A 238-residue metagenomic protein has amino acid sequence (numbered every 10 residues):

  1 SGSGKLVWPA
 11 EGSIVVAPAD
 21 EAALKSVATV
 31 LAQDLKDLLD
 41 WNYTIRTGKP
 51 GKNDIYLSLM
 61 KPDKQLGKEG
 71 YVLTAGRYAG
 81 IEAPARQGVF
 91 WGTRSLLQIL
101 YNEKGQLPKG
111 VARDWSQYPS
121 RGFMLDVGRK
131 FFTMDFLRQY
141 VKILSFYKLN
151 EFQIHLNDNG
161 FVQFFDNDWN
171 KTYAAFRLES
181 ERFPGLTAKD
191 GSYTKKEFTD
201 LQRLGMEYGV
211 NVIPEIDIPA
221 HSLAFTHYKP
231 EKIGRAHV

Functional and structural regions predicted by a protein language model:
S1-Y118: Contiguous, structured surface segment used for ligand recognition
K64-R235: Feature activates predominantly on carbohydrate-active enzymes
